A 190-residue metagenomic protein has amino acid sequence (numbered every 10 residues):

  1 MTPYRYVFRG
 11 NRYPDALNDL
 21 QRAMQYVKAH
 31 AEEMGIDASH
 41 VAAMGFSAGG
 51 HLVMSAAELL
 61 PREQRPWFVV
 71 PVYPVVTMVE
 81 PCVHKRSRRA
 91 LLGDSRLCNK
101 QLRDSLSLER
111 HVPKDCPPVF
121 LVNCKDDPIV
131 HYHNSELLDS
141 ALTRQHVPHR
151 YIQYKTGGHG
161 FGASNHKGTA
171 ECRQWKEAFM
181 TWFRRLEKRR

Functional and structural regions predicted by a protein language model:
M1-R9: Conserved alpha/beta-hydrolase
M1-T2, G45, P71, Y151: Hydrophobic residues in well-ordered beta-strands that form the structural core
N11-E32, Q174-A178: Alpha/beta-hydrolase active-site loop
R22-R86, R103: Primarily recognizes the serine-hydrolase "nucleophile elbow" in alpha/beta-hydrolase and SGNH/GDSL folds
V75-H111, P117: Mobile cap/lid helix-loop segments that gate and shape the active-site cleft of serine hydrolases
D115, F120-N123, D127: Short beta-strand/loop motif that positions the catalytic acidic residue of the alpha/beta-hydrolase fold
P128-L137: Conserved alpha/beta-hydrolase "acid-adjacent" motif
E136-R190: C-terminal catalytic histidine-bearing segment of alpha/beta-hydrolase fold enzymes
